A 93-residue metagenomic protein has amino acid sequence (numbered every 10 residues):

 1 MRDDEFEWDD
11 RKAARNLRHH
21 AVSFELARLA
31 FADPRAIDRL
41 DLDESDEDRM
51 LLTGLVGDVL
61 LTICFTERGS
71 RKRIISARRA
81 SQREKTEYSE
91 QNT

Functional and structural regions predicted by a protein language model:
M1-T93: Ribonuclease/tRNase effector modules and their secretory precursors
